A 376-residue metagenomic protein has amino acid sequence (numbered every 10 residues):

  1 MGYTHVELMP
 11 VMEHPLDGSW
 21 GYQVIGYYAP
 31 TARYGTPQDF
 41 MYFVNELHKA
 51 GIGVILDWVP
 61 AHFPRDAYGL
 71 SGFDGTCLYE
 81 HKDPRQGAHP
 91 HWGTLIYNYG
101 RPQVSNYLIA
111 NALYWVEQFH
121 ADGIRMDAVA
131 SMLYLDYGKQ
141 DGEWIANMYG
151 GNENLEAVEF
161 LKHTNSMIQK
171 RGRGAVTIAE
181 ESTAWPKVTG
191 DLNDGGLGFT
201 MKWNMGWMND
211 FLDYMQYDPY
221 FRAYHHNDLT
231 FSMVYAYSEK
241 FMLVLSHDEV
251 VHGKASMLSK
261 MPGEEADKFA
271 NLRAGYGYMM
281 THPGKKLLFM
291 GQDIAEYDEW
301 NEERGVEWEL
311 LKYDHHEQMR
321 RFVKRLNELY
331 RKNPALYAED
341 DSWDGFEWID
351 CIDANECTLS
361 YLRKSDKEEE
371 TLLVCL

Functional and structural regions predicted by a protein language model:
M1-E153: Substrate-binding/active-site clefts of carbohydrate-active enzymes
H14, S19, G26, H89-H91 (+7 more regions): Short, functionally important structural connectors and interaction interfaces within domains
Y22-I25, N301-E309: Active-site His/acidic residue clusters
Q38, N106, L155, E159 (+3 more regions): A generic "alpha-helical surface" signal
V44, A112-V116, N165, Y276-M280 (+1 more regions): Non-transmembrane alpha-helical segments in soluble domains of secreted/periplasmic/extracellular proteins
P102, N106, A110, K162 (+3 more regions): Feature representing long, continuous alpha-helical segments
H120-D122, Q140-E302, L310, R331-L376: Conserved alpha/beta catalytic core and glycan-binding cleft of carbohydrate-active enzymes
D314-E339: Catalytic cores of secreted or luminal carbohydrate-active enzymes
